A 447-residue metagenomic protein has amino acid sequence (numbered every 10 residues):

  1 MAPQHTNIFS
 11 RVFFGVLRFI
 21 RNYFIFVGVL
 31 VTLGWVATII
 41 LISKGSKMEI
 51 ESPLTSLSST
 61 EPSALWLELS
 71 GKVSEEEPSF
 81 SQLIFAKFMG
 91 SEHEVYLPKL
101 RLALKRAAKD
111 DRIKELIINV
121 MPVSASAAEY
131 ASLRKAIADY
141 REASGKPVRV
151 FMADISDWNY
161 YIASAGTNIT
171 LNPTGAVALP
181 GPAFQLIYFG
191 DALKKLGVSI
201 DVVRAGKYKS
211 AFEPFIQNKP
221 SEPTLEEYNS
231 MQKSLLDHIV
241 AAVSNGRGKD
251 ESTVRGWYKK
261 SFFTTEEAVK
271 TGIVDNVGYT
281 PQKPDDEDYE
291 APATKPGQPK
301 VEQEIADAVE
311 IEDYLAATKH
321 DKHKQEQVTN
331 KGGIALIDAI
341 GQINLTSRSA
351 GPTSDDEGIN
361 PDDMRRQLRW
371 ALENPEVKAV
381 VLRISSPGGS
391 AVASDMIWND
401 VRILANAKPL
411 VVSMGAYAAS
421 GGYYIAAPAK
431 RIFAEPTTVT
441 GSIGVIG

Functional and structural regions predicted by a protein language model:
A2-K249, R255-F262, G278, D288-V412 (+1 more regions): Small-residue-centered hinge/linker elements
T265: Short, acidic, Ser/Thr-enriched surface-loop or helix-capping motifs
